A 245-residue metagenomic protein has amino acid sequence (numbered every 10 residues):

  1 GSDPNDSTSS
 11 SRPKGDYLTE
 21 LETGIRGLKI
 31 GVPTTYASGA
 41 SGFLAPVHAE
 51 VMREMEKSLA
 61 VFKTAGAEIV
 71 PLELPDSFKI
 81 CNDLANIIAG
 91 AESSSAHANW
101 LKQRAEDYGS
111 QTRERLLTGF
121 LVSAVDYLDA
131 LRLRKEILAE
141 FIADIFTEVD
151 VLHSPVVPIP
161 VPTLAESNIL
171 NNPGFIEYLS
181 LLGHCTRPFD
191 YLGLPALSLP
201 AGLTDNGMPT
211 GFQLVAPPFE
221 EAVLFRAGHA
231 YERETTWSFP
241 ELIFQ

Functional and structural regions predicted by a protein language model:
G1-Y36, L44-A45, M52, E56-A65 (+5 more regions): Structural helix-boundary/capping segments
G24-R26, Y36-G42, H97-Y191, F239-F244: Serine-dependent amide/ester hydrolase catalytic core
G42, C81, P162-A165, M208 (+1 more regions): Short glycine-/acidic-enriched loop or helix-start segments at secondary-structure transitions that form or flank
M52, N86, G90, L131-L138: Amphipathic, non-transmembrane alpha-helical scaffold segments
E68-E73: General small-molecule cofactor/ligand-binding pocket signal
P75-S77, P158-P160, L203: Conserved beta-strand edge residues that scaffold enzyme active sites
C81-A96: Charged, often glycine-rich, active-site loop that binds/positions anionic groups
N86-G90, L170-N172, V215-A216: Short, hinge-like loop/turn segments at secondary-structure boundaries
